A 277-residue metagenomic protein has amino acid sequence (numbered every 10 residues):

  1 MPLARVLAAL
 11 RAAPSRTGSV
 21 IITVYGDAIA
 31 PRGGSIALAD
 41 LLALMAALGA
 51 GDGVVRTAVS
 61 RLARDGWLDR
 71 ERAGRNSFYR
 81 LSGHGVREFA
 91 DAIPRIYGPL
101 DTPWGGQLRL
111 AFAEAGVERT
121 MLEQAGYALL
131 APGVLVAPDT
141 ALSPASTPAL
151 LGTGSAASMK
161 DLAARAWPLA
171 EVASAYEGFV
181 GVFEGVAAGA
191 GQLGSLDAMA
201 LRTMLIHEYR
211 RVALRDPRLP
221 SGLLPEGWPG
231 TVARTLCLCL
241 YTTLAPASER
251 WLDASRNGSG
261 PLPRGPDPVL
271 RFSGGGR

Functional and structural regions predicted by a protein language model:
M1-V24, H84-R87: Short alpha-helical segments that sit at the start of domains
R32-M45: Short acidic, hydrophobic short linear motifs in intrinsically disordered regions
A58-G66, L122: Basic amphipathic alpha-helical segments that dock to polyanions
R72-F78: Short, Lys/Arg-rich nucleic-acid/phosphate-binding segment
P94-A131: Amphipathic alpha-helical dimerization/coiled-coil segments that flank or bridge DNA-binding/regulatory modules
G116-R202: Mid-protein regulatory/catalytic core that forms ligand/cofactor-binding pockets and protein-protein interaction
A164-R277: C-terminal regulatory/effector modules of DNA-binding transcriptional regulators
